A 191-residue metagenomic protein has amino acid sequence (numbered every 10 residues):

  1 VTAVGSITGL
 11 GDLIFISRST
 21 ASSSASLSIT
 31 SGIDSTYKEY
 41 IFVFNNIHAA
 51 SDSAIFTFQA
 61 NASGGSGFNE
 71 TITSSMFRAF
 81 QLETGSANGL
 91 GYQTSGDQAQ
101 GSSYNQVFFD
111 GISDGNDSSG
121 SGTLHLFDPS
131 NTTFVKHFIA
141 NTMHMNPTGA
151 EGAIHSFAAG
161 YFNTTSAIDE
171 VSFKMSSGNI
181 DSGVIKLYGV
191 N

Functional and structural regions predicted by a protein language model:
A3-N191: Surface-exposed molecular-recognition determinants
